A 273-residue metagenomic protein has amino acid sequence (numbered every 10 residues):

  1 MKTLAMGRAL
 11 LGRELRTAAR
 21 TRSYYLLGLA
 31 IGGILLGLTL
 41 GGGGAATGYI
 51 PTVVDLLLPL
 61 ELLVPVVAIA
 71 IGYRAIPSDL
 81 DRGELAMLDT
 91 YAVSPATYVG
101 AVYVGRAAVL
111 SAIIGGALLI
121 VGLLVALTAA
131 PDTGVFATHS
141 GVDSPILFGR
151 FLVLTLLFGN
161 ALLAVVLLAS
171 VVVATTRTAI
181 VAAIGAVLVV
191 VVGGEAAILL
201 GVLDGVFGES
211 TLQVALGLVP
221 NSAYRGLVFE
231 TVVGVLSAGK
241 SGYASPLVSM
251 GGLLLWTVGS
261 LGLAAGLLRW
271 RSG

Functional and structural regions predicted by a protein language model:
M1-A70, F229-G273: Hydrophobic alpha-helical transmembrane segments
M1-E14, I50-P59, V93-G100, T128-T133 (+2 more regions): Hydrophobic alpha-helical transmembrane segments
A5-G28, A96-S111, T175-A183: Alpha-helical transmembrane segments and their helix-start/interface "positive-inside/aromatic belt" motifs in integral
A30, I34, G105, A117 (+2 more regions): Transmembrane alpha-helical core residues of multi-pass small-molecule transporters, especially secondary transporters
L38-L40, A46-V67, R106-V173: Secretory targeting signals
A45, I180, G185-L263: Terminal transmembrane helical anchor/hairpin motif
I50-V54, A70-P95, Y103: Transmembrane helix boundary and interhelical loop/hinge segments in multi-pass membrane proteins
V153-G193, L199-L200: A structural motif at transmembrane helix-loop-helix junctions in multipass membrane proteins
